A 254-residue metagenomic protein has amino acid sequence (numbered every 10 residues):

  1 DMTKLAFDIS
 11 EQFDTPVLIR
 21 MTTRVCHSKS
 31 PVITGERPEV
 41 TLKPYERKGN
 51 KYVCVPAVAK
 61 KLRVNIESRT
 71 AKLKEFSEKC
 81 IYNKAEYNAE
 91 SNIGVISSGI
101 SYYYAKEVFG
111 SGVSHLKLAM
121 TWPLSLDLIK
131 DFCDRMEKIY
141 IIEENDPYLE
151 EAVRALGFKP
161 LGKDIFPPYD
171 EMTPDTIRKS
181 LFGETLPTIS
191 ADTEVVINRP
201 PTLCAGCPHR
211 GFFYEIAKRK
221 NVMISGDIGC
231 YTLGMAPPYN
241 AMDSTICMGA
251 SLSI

Functional and structural regions predicted by a protein language model:
D1-E11, F213, M223-I254: Thiamine diphosphate
M2-L203, P208-H209, K220-N221: Flexible, low-complexity linker and terminal segments
